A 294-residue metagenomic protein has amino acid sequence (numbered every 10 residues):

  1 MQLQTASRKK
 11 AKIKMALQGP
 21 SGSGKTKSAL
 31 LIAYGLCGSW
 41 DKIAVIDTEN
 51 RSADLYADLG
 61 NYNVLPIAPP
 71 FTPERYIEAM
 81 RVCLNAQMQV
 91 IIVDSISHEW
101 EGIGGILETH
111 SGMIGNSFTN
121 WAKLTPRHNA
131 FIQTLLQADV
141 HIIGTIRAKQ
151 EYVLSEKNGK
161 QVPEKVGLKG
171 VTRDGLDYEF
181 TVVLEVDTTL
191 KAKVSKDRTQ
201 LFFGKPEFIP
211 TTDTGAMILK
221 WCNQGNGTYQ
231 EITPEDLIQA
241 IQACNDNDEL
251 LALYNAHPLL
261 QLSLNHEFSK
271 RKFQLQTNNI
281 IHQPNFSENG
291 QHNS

Functional and structural regions predicted by a protein language model:
M1-G19, S23-K25, Y34, N50-A53 (+4 more regions): Interfaces that engage single-stranded nucleic acids at replication/repair/recombination sites
R8-K10, Y34-S39, V82-A86, T134-A138 (+1 more regions): Conserved catalytic network of the ASCE P-loop NTPase/AAA+ motor domain
K14-A16, K42, V90-I92, H141-I143: Residue-level preference for the first positions of well-ordered beta-strands
M15-G19, D58-A68, G112-N120, N158-G159: Short, basic, glycine/proline-bearing loop/turn elements
P20, N129-A216: Phosphate-binding/switch region of NTP-binding enzymes
S28: Hydrophobic positions on the alpha1 helix immediately C-terminal to the Walker A/P-loop
L36, W40-Q89, I114: Nucleotide-state-sensitive switch-loop elements of NTP-binding domains
V93-P126, Q161: Conserved P-loop NTPase nucleotide-binding/switch module
